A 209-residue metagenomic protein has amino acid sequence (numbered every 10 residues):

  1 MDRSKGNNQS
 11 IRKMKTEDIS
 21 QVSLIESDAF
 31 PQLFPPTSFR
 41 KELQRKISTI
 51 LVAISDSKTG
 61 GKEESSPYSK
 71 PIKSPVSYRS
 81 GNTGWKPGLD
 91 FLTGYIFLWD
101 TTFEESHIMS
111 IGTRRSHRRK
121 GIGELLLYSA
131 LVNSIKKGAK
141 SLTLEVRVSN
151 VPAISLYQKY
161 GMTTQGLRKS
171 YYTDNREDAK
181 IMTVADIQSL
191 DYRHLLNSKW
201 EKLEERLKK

Functional and structural regions predicted by a protein language model:
S4-K5, K13-S116, L127-K137, A185-S189 (+1 more regions): Acetyl-CoA-dependent GNAT
T37, E42, T143-E145, Q158 (+3 more regions): Conserved catalytic-core motifs of GNAT/GCN5-like acyltransferases
I47, T102-E104, N150, T173-D178: Short acidic/glycine-enriched loop/turn segments that link adjacent beta-strands
R114, R118, R147-S149, D174: Residue-level recognition of the GNAT/N-acetyltransferase active site
R119-K136, V151, S155-K159: Conserved acetyl-CoA-binding loop-helix of GNAT-fold acetyltransferases
S141, R147, A179-D186, K208-K209: Conserved catalytic core of the tyrosine transesterase superfamily
